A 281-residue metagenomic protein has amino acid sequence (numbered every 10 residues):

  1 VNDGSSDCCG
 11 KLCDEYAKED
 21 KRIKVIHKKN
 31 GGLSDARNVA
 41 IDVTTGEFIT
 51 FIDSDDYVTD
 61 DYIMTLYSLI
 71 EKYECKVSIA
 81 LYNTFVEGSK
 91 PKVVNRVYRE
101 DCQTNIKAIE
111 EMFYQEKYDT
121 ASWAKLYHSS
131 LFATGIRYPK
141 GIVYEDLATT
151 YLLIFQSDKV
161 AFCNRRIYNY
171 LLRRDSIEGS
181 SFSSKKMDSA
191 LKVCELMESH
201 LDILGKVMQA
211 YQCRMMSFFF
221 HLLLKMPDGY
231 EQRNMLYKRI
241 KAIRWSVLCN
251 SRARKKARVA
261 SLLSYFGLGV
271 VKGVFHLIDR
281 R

Functional and structural regions predicted by a protein language model:
N2-L12, K29, D53: A conserved acidic beta->alpha catalytic loop
L12, K28-T44: Glycine-rich, basic loop-to-helix element that forms the pyrophosphate-binding segment of sugar-nucleotide handling
R22-K24: Short, conserved active-site loop motifs that form the nucleotide-linked donor/cofactor pocket
L33, S54-A161, Y170-F182: Donor-binding/catalytic cores of nucleotide-activated saccharide and glycerol-phosphate transferases/polymerases
I49: Short aromatic/hydrophobic "clamp" motif used to bind/position activated sugar donors
I167-R174, S180-K206, Y230-S246: Catalytic core of nucleotide-sugar-dependent glycosyltransferases
A210-L222: Amphipathic alpha-helical repeat scaffolds of TPR domains
D228-R281: Membrane-interface aromatic/basic loop that binds lipid-linked glycans or pyrophosphate carriers, typified by
